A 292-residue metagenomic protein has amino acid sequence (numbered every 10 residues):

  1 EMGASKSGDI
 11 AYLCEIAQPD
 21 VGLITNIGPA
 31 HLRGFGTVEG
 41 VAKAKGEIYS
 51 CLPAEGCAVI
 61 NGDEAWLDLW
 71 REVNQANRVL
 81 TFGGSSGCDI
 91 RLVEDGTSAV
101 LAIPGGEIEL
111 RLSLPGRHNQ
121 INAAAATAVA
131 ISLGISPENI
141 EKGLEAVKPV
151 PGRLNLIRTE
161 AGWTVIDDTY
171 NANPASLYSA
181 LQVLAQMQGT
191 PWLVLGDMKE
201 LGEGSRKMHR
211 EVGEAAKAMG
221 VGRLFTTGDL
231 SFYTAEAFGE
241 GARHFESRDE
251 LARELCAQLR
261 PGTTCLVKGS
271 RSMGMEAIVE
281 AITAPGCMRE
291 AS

Functional and structural regions predicted by a protein language model:
E1, L13, T25, V41 (+8 more regions): Residue-level signal for inorganic ion chemistry
E1-E47, N61, G116-H118, P137-E141: ATP-dependent carboxylate-amine ligase catalytic core
M2-L32, L67-E109, V150-P151: Extended acidic/charged loop-beta regions that coordinate divalent cations and stabilize anionic phosphate/carboxylate
V21-G22, C57, T264: Short glycine-centered segments of the SAM/dcSAM-binding site in methyltransferase folds
G22-I24, I60, T81, L193-L195 (+1 more regions): Structural beta-sheet core signal
G34, A54, Q75-R78, G105 (+2 more regions): ATP-dependent carboxylate-amine ligase
L52-I60: Short loop-to-beta-strand entry elements in the cores of soluble alpha/beta enzymes
G62-W66, G84-S86, T227-F232, S272: Short, polar loop motifs at secondary-structure junctions
